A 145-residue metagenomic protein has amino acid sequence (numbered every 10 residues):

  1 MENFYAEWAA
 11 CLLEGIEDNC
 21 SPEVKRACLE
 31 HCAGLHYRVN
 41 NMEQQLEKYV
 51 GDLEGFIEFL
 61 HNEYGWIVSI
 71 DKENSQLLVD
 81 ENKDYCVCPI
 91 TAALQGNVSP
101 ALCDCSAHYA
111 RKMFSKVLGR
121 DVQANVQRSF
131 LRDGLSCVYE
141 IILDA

Functional and structural regions predicted by a protein language model:
M1-A101, V122-A124, F130, G134 (+1 more regions): N-terminal accessory segment detector
P100-G119: Active-site helix/loop of acyl-thioester processing domains in fatty-acid/polyketide metabolism, spanning hotdog-fold
